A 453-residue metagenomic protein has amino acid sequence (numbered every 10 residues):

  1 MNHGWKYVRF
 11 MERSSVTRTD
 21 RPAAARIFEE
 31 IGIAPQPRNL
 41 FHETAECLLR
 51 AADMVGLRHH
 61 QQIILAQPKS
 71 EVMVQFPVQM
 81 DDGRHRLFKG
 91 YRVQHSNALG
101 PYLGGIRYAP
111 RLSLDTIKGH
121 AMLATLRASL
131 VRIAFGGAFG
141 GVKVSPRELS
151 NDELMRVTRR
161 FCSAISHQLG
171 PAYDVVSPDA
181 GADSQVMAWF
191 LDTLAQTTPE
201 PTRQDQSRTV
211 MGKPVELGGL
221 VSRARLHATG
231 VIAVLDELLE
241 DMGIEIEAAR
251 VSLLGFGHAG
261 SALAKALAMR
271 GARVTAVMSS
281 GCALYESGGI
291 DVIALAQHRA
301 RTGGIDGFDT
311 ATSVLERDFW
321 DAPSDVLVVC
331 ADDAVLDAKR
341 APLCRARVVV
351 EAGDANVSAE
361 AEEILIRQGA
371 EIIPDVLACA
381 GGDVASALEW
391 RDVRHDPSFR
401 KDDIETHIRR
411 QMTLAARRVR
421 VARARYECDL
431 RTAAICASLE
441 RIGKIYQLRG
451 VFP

Functional and structural regions predicted by a protein language model:
D20, F28, A34-R38, L238 (+1 more regions): Adenosine-phosphate binding glycine-rich loop
A34-Q75: Short, Gly/Pro- and small/polar-rich lid/capping loops
H59-I64, R132, L169-P178, Q204-Q206 (+3 more regions): Flexible, glycine/charged-enriched surface loops at secondary-structure junctions
I63, V74-P146, S150: Glycine-rich, N-terminal phosphate-binding loop and its surrounding beta-alpha-beta segment
S129-E247: Glycine/serine-rich phosphate-binding loop and adjoining beta1-alpha1 elements at the start of nucleotide-handling
L217-D321: Glycine-rich phosphate/diphosphate-binding loop of Rossmann-like nucleotide-binding domains
C282-I372: Rossmann-like adenosine-cofactor binding region
